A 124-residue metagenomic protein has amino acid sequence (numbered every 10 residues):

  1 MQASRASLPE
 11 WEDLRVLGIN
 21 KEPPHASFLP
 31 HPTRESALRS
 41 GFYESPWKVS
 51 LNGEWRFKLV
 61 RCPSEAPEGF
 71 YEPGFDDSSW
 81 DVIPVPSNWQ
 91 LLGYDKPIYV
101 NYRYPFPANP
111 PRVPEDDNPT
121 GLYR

Functional and structural regions predicted by a protein language model:
M1-R124: Extended carbohydrate-recognition surfaces in non-catalytic/accessory domains of CAZymes and lectin-like proteins
